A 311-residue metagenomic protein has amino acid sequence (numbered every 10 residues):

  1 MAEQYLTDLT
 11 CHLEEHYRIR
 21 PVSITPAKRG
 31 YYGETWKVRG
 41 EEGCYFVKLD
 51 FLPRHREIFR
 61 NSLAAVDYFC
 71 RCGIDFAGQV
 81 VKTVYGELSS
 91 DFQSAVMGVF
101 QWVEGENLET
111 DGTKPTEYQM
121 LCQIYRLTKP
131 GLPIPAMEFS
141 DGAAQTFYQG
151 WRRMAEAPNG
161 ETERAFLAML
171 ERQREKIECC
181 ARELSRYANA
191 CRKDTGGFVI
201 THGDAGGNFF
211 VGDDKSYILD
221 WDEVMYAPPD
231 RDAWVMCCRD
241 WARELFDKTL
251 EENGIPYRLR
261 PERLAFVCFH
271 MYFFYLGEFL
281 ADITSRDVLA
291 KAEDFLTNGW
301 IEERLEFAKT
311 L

Functional and structural regions predicted by a protein language model:
M1-K82, D213-S216: Conserved NTP-binding catalytic cores of kinases and kinase-like/nucleotidyltransferase enzymes across multiple kinase
G43-A136: ATP-binding pocket architecture of kinase catalytic cores
T110-E171: A cross-family kinase active-site recognition segment
A157, G277-L311: ATP/Mg2+ or Mg2+-diphosphate-binding catalytic cores that bind nucleotide phosphates or diphosphates via glycine-rich
R192-V199: Protein kinase catalytic-loop region centered on the HRD/HxD motif
I200, V211-P261: Active-site Asp-x-Gly
A205: Hydrophobic HxD+1 residue recognition
F266-G277: Hydrophobic alpha-helical segments that form the core of small-molecule binding pockets and/or dimer interfaces
